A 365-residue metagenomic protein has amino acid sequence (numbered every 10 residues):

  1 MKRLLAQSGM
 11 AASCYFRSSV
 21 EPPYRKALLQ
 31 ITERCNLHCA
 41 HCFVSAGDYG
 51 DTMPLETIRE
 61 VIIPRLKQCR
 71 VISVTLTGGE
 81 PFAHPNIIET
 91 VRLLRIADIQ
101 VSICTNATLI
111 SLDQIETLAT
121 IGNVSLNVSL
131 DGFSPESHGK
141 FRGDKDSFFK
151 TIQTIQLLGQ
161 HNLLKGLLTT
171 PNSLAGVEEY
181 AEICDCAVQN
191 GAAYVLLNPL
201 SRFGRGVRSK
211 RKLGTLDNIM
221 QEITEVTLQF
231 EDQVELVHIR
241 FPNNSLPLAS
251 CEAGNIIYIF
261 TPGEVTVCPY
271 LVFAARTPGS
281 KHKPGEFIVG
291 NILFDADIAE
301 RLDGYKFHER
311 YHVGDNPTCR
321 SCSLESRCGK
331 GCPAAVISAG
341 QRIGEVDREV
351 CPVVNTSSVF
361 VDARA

Functional and structural regions predicted by a protein language model:
K2-G122: Conserved alpha-helical substructure of the radical SAM core
K26, S45-M53, C69-A83, A97-I110 (+4 more regions): Core AdoMet radical
A40, G206, C328: Glycine-rich "HGGG/HGxG" loop immediately N-terminal to the catalytic nucleophile of the alpha/beta-hydrolase
V61-I62, T90, T154, I183 (+2 more regions): Alpha-helical packing segments of well-folded alpha/beta enzyme cores
P64-G78, V346-A365: Short Fe-S-cluster ligation motifs
S129-D131, E136-T266, Y270-N291: Radical SAM enzyme [4Fe-4S]-AdoMet core and its adjacent flexible, acidic and glycine-rich loops/tails across
V237-T356: Accessory C-terminal segments flanking Radical SAM cores
